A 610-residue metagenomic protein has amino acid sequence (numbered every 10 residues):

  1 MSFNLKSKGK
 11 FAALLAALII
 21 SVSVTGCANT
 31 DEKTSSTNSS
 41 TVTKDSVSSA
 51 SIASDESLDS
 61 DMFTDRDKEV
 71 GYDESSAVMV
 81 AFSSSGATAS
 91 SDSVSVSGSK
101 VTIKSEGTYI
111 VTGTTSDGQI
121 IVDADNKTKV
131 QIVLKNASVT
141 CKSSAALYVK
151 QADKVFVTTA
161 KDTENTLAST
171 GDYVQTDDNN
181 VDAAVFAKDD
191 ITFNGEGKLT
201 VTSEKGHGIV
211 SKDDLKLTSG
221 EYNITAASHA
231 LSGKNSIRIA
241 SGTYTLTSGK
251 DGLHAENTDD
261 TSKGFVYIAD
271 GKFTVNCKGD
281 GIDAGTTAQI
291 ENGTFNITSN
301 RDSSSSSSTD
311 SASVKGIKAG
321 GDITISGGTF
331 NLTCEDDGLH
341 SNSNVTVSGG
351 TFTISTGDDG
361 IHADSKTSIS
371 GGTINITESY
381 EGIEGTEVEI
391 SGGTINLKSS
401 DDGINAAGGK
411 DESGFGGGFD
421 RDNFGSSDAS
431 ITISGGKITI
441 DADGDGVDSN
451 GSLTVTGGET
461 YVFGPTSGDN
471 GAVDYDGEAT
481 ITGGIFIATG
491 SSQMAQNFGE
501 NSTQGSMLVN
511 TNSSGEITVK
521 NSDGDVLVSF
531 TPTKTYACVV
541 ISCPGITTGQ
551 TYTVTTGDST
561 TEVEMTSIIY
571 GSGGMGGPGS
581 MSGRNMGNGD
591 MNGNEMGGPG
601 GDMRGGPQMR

Functional and structural regions predicted by a protein language model:
S2-A13: Bacterial N-terminal signal peptides that target proteins for export
I19-G26: C-terminal motif of bacterial Sec signal peptides marking the signal peptidase cleavage site
T30-M62, R66, S304-S308, G408-D428 (+2 more regions): Disordered, low-complexity segments in secreted/periplasmic proteins that are enriched in proline
V47-T128, T159: N-terminal domain-start segments of secreted/luminal proteins
T108-G171, V473-Y475, A479: Extracellular beta-helix/beta-solenoid repeat scaffolds
A146, K161-K188, K198-T200, K205-T218 (+9 more regions): Acidic/polar low-complexity surface segments
E478-F486, G490-P532, Y536-A537: Surface beta-strand/loop "capping" patches
A537-G545: Exposed aromatic-hydrophobic patches
